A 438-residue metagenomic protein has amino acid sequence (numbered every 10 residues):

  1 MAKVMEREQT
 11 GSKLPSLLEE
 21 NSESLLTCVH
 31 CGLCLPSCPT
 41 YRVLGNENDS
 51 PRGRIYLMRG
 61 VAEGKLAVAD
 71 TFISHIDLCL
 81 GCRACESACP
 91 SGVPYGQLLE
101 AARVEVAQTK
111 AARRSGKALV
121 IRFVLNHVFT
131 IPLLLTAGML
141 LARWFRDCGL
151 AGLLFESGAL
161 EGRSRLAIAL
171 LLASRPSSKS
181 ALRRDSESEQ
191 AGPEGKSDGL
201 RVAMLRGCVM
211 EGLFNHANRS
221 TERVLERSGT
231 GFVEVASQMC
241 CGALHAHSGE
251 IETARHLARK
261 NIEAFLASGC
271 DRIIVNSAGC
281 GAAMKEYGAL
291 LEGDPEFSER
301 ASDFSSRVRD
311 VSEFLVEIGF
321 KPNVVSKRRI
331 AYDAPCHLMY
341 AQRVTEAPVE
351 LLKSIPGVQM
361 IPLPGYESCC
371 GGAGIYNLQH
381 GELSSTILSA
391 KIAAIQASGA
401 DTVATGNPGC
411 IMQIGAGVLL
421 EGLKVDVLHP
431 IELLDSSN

Functional and structural regions predicted by a protein language model:
M1-L17, Y41-S74, G92-F123, L423-L433: Non-heme iron-sulfur electron-transfer modules
A2-E6, G11, L26, L35 (+5 more regions): Signature of N-terminal electron-transfer/Fe-S-associated modules in redox systems
K13-L25, K65-I76, E226-G229, I355-M360: Short, intrinsically disordered, charge-biased short linear motifs at domain edges
L17, Y95-N438: Iron-sulfur cluster-binding electron-transfer modules in prokaryotic oxidoreductases
S22-Y41, A69, I73-V93, G212 (+1 more regions): Cysteine-centered iron-sulfur cluster-binding motifs in ferredoxin-type domains/subunits of redox enzymes
L26, G45-D49, A67, H245-E252: Alpha-helix capping and helix-loop boundary segments enriched in small/acidic/polar residues
G32-P36, N46-P51, G231-A236: N-terminal glycine-rich anion-binding loops that anchor highly charged ligand groups
E63, A84, A88, G249: Short His/Asp/Glu-rich catalytic/ion-coordination signatures at enzyme active sites or charged loops
